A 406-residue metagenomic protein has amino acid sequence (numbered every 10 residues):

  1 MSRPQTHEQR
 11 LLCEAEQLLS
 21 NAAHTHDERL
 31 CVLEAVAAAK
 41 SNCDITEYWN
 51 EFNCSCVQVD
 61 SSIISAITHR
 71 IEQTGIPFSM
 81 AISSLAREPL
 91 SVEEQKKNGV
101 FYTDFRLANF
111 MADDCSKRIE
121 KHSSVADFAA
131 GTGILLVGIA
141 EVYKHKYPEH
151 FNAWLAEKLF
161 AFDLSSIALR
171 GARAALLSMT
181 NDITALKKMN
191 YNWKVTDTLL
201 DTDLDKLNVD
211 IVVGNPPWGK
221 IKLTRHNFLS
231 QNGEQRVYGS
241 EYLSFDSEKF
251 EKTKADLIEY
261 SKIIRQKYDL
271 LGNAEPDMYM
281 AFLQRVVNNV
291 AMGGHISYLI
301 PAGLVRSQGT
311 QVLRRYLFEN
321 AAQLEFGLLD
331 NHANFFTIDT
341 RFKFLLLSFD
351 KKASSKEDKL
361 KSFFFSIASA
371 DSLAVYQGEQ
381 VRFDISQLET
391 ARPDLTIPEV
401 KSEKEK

Functional and structural regions predicted by a protein language model:
M1, F105-L107, A130-G133, V137 (+3 more regions): Signature of N6-adenine DNA methyltransferases within the class I
S2-A175, D197, T202, F282 (+1 more regions): Class I S-adenosyl-L-methionine
H122, K158, N192, V209-D210: The start of beta-strands in P-loop NTPase/AAA+ ATPase cores
L155-E157, T184-Y191: A short helix-to-beta-strand connector/capping loop
